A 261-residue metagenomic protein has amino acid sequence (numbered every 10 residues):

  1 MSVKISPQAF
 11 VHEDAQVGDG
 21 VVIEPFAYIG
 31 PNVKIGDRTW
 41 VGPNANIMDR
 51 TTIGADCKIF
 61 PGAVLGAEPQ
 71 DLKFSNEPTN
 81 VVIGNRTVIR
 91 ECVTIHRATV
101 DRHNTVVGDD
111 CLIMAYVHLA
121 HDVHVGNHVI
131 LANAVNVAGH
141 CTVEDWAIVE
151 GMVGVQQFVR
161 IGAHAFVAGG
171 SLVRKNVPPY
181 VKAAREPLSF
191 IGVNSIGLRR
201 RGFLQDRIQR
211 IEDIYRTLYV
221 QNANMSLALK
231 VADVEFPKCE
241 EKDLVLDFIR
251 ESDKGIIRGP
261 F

Functional and structural regions predicted by a protein language model:
M1-Q8, E13-D14, D19-G20, D56 (+6 more regions): Terminal amphipathic alpha-helical/low-complexity segments used for targeting or macromolecular assembly
K4-S189: Structural signal for interior beta-strand "rungs" in well-ordered beta-sheet cores of soluble enzyme domains
